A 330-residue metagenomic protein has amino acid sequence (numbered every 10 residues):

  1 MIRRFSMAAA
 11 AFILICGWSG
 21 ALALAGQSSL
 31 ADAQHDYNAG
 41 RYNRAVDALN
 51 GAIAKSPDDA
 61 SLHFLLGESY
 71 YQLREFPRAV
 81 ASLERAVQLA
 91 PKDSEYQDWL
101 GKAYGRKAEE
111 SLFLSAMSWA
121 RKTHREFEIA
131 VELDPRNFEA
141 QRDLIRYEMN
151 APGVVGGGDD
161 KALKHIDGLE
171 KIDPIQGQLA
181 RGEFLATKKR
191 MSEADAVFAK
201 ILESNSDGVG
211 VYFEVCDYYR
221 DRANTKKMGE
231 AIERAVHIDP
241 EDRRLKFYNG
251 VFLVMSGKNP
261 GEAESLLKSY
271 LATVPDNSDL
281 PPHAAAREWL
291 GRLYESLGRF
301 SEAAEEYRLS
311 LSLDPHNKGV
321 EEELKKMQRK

Functional and structural regions predicted by a protein language model:
G26-Q27, A60-S61, S94-E95, F138-E139 (+5 more regions): Helix-start (N-cap) detector for alpha-helical repeat units in TPR-like alpha-solenoids, especially tetratricopeptide
Q34, E68, K102, E109 (+7 more regions): Residue-level recognition of tetratricopeptide repeat
N38-A39, Q72-L73, R106-F113, N150-A151 (+5 more regions): Register position in tetratricopeptide repeats
K55, L89, L133, L169-I172 (+4 more regions): Structural marker of alpha-solenoid helical repeat scaffolds
L65-E68, W99, D143, A180 (+4 more regions): Canonical tetratricopeptide repeat
